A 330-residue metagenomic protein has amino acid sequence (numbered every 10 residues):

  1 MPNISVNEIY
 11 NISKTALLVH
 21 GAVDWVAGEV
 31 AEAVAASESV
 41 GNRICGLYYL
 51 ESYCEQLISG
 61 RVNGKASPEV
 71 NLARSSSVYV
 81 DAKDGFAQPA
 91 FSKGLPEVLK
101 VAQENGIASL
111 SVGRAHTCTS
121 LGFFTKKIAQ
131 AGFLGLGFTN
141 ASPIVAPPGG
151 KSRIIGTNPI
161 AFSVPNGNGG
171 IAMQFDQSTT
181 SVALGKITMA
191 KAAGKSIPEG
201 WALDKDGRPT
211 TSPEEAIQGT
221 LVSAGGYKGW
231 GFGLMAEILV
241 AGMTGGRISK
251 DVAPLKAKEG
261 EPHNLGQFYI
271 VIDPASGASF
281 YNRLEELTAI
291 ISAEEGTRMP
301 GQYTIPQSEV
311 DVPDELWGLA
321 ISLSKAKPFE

Functional and structural regions predicted by a protein language model:
M1-I4, N11-V30, G46-R61, M189-K191 (+3 more regions): Acidic, glycine/proline-rich low-complexity segments that act as flexible tails and inter-domain linkers
P2-V6, A22-Y48, V62-A73, P262 (+1 more regions): N-terminal glycine-rich anion-binding loops that anchor highly charged ligand groups
I4, I9, M243, R247-E330: Catalytic-core signal marking the mid-to-C-terminal active-site face
G46-L99: Active-site cofactor/substrate anionic-group-binding motifs, chiefly glycine- and Lys/Arg-rich phosphate-binding loops
S77-G167: A generic, well-ordered mixed alpha/beta core segment in the N-terminal half of proteins
V145-E214: Phosphate/diphosphate-binding glycine-rich loops and adjacent basic-rich segments that engage nucleotide
L184-G226, W230-V240, T244-G245, P262: Small-residue-enriched flexible segments
